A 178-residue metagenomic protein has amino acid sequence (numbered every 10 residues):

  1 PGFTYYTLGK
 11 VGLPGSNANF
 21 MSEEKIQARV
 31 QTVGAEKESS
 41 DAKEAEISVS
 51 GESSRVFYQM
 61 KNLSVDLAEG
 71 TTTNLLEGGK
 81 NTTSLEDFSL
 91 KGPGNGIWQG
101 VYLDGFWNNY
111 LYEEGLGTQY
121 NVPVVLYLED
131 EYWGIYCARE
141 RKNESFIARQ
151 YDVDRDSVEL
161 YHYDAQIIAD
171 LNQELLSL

Functional and structural regions predicted by a protein language model:
P1-L178: Phosphate/dinucleotide-binding and metal-coordinating scaffold of catalytic cores in nucleotide-dependent enzymes
